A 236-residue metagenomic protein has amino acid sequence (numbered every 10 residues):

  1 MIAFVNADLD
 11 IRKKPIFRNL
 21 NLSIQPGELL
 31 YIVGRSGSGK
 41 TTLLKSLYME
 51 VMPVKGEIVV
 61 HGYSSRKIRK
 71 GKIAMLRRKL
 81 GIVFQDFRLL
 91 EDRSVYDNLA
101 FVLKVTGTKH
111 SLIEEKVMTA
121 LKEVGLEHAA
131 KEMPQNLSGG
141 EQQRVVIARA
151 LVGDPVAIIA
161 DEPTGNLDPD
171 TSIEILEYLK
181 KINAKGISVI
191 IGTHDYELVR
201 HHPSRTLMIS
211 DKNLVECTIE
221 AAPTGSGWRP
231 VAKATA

Functional and structural regions predicted by a protein language model:
I2-F4, F17-N19: Conserved structural motif at the start of ABC-family nucleotide-binding domains
Y48: Helix-to-loop junction immediately C-terminal to a conserved catalytic motif
G56-S65: Conserved ABC transporter NBD signature motif
E132-Q135, G153-D154, K185: Conserved signature/switch motifs of ABC ATPase nucleotide-binding domains
M133-L137, E141-Q143: Conserved ABC ATPase signature
I158-D161: Catalytic Walker B motif of ABC-type/P-loop ATPase nucleotide-binding domains
P169-T171: Helix N-cap at the start of a conserved alpha-helix in ABC-type nucleotide-binding domains
